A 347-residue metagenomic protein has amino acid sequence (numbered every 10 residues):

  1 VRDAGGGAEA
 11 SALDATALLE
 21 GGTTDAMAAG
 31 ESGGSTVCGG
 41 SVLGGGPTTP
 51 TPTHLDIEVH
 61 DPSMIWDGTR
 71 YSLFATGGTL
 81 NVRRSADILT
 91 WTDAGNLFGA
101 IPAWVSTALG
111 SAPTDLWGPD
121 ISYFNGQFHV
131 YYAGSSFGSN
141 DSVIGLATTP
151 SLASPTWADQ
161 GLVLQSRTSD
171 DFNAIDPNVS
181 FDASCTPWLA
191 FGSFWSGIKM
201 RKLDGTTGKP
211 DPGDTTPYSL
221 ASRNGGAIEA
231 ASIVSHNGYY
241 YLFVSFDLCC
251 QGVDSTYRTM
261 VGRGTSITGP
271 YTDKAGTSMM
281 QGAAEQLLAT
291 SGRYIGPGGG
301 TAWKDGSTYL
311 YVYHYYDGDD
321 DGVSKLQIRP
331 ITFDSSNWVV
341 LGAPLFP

Functional and structural regions predicted by a protein language model:
V1-T48: Ser/Thr-rich, Pro/Gly/Ala-heavy low-complexity intrinsically disordered linkers and tails of secreted extracellular
T36-P347: Carbohydrate-active catalytic/glycan-binding domains of CAZyme proteins, especially the secreted or lumenal ectodomains
